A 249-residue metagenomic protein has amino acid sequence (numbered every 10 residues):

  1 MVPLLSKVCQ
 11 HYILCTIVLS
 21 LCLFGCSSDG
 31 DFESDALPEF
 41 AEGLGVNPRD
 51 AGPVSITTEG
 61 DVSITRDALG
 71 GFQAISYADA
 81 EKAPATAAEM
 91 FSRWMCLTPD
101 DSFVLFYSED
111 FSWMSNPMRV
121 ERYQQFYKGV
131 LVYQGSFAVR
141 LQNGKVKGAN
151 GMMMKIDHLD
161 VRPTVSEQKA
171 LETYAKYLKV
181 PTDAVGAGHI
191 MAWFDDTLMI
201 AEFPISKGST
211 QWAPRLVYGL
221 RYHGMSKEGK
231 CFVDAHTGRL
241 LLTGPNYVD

Functional and structural regions predicted by a protein language model:
V2-L14: Bacterial N-terminal signal peptides that target proteins for export
L14-S20: Sec-dependent N-terminal signal peptides
C22-G25: C-terminal motif of bacterial Sec signal peptides marking the signal peptidase cleavage site
S27-G30: Bacterial signal peptide processing site
S34-D249: Segments that shape or occlude catalytic/ligand-binding pockets
